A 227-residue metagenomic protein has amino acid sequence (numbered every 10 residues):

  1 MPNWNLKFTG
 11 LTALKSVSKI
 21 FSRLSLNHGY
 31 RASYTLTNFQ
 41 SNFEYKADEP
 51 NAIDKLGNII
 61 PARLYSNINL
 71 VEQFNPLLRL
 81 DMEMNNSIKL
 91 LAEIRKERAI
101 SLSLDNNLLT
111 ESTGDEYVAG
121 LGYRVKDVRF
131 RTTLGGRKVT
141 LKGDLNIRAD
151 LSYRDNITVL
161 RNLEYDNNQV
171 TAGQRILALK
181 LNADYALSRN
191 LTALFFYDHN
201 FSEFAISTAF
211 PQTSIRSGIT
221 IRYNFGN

Functional and structural regions predicted by a protein language model:
M1-N227: Exposed, low-structure sequence patches enriched in small/polar residues
